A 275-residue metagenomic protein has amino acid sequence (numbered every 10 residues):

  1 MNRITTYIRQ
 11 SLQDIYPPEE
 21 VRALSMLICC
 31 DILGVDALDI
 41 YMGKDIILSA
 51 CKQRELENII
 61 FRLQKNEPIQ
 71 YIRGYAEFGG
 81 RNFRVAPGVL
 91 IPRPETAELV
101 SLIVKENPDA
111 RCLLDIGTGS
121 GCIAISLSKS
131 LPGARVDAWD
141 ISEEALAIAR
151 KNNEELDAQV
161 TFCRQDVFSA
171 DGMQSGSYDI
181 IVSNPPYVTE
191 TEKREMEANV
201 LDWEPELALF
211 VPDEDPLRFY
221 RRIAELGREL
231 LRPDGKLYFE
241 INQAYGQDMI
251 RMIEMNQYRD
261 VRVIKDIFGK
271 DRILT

Functional and structural regions predicted by a protein language model:
M1-R73: N-terminal auxiliary segments of SAM/dcSAM-dependent transferases
N2, S49-Q53, L90-P94, D213-L217 (+1 more regions): Short, solvent-exposed loop/helix junctions and linker helices that flank or host conserved functional motifs
T5, S25-M26, L56, I69 (+8 more regions): A general structural signal for well-ordered alpha-helical segments in protein cores
Y7, L27, E55-N58, E98 (+5 more regions): Alpha-helical elements of Rossmann-like donor-binding domains used by nucleotide-donor carbohydrate transfer enzymes
C30-D31, K105, K129, E154 (+1 more regions): Solvent-exposed polar/charged
V35-D36, G43, E67, R73 (+6 more regions): Residue-level signal for pocket-adjacent positions within structured domains
K44, E55-P132, V136-K151, T275: SAM-dependent Rossmann-like transferase core, predominantly class I methyltransferases with a strong bias toward
A134-R135, W139-T275: S-adenosylmethionine
